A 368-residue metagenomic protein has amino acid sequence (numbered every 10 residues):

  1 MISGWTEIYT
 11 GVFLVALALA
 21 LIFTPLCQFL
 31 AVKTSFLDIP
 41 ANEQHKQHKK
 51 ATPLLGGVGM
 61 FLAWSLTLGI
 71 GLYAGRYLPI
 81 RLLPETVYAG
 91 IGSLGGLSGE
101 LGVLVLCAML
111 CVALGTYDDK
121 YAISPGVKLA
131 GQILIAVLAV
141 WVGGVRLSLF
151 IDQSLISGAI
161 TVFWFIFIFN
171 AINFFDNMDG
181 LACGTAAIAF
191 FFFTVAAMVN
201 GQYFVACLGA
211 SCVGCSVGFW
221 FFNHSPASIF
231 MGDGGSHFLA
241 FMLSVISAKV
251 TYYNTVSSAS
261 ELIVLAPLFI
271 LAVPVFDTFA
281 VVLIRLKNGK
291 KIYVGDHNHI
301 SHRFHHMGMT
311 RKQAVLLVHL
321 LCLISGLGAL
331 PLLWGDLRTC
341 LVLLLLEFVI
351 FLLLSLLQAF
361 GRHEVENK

Functional and structural regions predicted by a protein language model:
I2-T278: "…together with the soluble PPM/PP2C metallo-phosphatase catalytic core" -> "…together with the soluble PPM/PP2C
V256-K368: C-terminal membrane-associated helical module and adjoining short loops/tails
